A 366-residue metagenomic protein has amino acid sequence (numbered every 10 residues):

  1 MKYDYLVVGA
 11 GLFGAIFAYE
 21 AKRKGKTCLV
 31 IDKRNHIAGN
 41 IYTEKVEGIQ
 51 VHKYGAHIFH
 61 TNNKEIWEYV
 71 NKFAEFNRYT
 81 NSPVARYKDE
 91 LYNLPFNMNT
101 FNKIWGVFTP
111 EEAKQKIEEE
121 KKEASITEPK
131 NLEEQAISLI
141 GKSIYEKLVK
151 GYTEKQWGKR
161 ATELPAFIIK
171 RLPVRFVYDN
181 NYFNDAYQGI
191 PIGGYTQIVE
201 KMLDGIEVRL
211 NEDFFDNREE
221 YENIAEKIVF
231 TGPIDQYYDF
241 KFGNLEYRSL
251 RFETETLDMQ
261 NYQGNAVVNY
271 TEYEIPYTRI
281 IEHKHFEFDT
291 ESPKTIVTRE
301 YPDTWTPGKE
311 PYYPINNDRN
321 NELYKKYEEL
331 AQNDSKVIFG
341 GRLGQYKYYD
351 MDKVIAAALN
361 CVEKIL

Functional and structural regions predicted by a protein language model:
Y3, G25, I206, I224-E226 (+1 more regions): Short, well-ordered alpha-helix to beta-strand connector turns
Y3-V30, V362: N-terminal Rossmann-like FAD-binding beta1-loop-alpha1 element of flavoenzymes
L12-F13, N35-H36, N99, E154 (+5 more regions): Short, solvent-exposed loop/turn segments at secondary-structure junctions
K22-E47: Glycine-rich FAD pyrophosphate-binding loop
K24, F215-L330: Mid-domain catalytic core of redox enzymes that form a hydrophobic substrate pocket/lid adjacent to a catalytic redox
E47-K122: Dinucleotide-binding Rossmann-like beta1-alpha1 core, especially the glycine-rich loop that anchors the ADP
K88-N93, M98-E226, T231, Q236-Y238: Active-site/ligand-binding neighborhood in enzyme catalytic cores
E310-L366: C-terminal catalytic lobe of FAD-dependent flavoproteins
